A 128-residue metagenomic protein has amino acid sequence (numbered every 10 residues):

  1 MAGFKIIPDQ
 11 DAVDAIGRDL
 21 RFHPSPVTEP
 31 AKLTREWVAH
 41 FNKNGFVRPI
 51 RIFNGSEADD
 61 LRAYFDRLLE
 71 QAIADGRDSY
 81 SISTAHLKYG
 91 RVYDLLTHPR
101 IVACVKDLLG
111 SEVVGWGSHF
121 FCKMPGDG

Functional and structural regions predicted by a protein language model:
A2-N44, P49-G128: Non-heme Fe(II)-dependent double-stranded beta-helix
